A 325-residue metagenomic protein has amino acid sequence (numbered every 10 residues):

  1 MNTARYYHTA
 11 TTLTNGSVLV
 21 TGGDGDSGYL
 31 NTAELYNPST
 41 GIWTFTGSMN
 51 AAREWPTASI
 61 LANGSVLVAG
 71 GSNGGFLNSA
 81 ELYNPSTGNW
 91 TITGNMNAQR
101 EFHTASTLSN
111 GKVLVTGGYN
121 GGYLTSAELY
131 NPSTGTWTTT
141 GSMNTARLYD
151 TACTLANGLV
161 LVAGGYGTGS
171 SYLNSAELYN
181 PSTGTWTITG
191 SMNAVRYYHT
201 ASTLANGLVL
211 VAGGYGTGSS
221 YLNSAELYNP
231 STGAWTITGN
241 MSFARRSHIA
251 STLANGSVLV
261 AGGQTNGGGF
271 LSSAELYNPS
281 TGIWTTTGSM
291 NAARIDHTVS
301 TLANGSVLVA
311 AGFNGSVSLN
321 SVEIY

Functional and structural regions predicted by a protein language model:
M1-Y325: Kelch-like beta-propeller repeat domains
